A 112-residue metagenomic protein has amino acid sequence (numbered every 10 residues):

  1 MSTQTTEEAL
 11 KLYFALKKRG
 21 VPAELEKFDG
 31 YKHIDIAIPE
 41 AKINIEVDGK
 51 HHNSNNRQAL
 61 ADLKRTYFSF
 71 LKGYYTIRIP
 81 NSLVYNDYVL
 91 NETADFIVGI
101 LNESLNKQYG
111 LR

Functional and structural regions predicted by a protein language model:
M1-R112: Nucleic-acid endo/exonuclease domains
